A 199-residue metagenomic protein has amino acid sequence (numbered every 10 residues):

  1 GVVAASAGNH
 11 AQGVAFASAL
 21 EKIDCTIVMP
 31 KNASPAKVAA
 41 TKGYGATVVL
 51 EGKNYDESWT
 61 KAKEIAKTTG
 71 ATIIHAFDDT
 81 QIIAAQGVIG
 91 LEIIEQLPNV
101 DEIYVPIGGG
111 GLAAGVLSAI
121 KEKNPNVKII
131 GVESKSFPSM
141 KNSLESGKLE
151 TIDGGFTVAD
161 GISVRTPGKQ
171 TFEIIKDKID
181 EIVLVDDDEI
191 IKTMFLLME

Functional and structural regions predicted by a protein language model:
V2-N9, V105-G109, V185-D186: Active-site nucleophile and cofactor-binding loops and adjacent substrate-binding regions of central metabolic enzymes
V3-A5, H10-I65, A119, S139-I152 (+1 more regions): Active-site-proximal loop->helix
V14-F16, E21, D78-D177: Glycine-rich phosphate/pyrophosphate-binding loop at beta-loop-alpha junctions
Y44, I73-F77, G155: Short beta-strands and strand-loop turn motifs
K63-A66, E92-I94: N-terminal small/polar loop signature for handling phosphorylated ligands or for N-terminal nucleophile
G168-E199: Active-site-adjacent helical/loop segments in soluble small-molecule enzymes
